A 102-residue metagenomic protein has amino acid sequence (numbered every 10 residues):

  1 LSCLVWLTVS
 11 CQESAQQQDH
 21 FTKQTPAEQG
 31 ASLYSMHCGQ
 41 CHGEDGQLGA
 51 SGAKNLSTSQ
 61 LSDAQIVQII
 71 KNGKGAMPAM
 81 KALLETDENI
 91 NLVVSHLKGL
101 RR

Functional and structural regions predicted by a protein language model:
L1-C3: Sec-dependent N-terminal signal peptides
L7-S10: C-terminal motif of bacterial Sec signal peptides marking the signal peptidase cleavage site
Q12-S14: Bacterial signal peptide processing site
F21, T25-A31, G43-K71, A79: Gly/Gly-Pro-rich "capping" loops immediately C-terminal to redox-active cysteine motifs in periplasmic/lumenal
G30-E44, V93, L97: The canonical Cys-X-X-Cys-His
G49-T58, K71-R102: Axial heme c-ligation environment in periplasmic c-type cytochrome domains
